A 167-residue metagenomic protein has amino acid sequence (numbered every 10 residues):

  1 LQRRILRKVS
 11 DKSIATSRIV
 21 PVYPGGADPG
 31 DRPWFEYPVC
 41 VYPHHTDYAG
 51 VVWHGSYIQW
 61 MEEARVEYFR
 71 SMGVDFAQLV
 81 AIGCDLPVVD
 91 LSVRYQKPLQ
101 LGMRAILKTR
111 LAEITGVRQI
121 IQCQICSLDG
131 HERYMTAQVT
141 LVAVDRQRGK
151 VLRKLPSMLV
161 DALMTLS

Functional and structural regions predicted by a protein language model:
R4-P33, Y37, Q100-R104, A112-S167: HotDog/MaoC-like acyl-thioester-processing domains
D11-S71: Catalytic strand-loop segment that frames the active site of acyl-thioester-processing enzymes
F35, G50-V51, C84-L86, E132: Residues that recognize and position ribonucleotide moieties
V39-P43, Y95, A143: Hydrophobic residues in beta-strands and at strand termini
Y68-Q119, M135, V142: Hydrophobic beta-strand-centered segment that forms part of the acyl-chain substrate-binding groove
